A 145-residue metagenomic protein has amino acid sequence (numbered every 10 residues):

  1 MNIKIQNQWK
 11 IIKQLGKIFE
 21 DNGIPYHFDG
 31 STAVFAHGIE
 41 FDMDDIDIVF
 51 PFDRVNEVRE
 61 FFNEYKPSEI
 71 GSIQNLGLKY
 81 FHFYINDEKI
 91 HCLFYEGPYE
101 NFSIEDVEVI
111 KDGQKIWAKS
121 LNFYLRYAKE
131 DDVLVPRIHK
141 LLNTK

Functional and structural regions predicted by a protein language model:
M1-F28, H139-N143: Helical scaffold of the NTase/Pol beta-like nucleotidyltransferase catalytic core
L15-I46, P51-F52, E57: Active-site nucleotide-donor binding segment shared across nucleotidyl transfer reactions
N22, G77-K79, E105: Residue-level marker for the onset of beta-strands and adjacent loop->beta junctions in well-ordered domains
E57-V58, I70, S120: Vicinal oxygen chelate
V58-Y65: Short amphipathic alpha-helices in soluble, non-transmembrane regions that often serve as interface/regulatory elements
P67-E100: Conserved catalytic core of two-metal-ion nucleotidyltransferases
E100-K145: Catalytic cores of NTP-dependent nucleotidyl/adenyl transfer enzymes across multiple folds
